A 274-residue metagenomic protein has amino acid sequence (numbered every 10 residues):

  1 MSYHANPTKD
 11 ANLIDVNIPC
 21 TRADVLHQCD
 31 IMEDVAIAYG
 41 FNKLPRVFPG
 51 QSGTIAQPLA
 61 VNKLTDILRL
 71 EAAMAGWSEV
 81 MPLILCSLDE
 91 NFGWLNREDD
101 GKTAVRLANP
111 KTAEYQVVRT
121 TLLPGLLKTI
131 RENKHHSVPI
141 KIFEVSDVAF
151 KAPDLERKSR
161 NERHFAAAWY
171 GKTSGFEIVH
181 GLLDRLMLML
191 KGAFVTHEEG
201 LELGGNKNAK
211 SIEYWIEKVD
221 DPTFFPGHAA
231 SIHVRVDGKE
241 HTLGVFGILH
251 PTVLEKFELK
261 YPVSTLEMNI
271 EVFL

Functional and structural regions predicted by a protein language model:
M1-L274: Extended beta-strand-rich architecture
